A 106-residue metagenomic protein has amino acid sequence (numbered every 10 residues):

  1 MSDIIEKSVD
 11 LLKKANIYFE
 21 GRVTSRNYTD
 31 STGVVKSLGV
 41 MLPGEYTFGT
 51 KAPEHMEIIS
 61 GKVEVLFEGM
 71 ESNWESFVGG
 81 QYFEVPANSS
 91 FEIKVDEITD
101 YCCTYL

Functional and structural regions predicted by a protein language model:
M1-V34: A short, N-terminal "cap"/entry segment at the start of jelly-roll beta-barrel domains of the cupin/DSBH fold
F19, Y46-F48: Short loop/turn motifs at secondary-structure junctions and domain boundaries
T32-M41, Y101: Small beta-barrel nucleic-acid-binding modules, principally OB-folds
M41-P43, P86: Surface-exposed, low-hydrophobicity beta-strand/loop segments enriched in small/polar/acidic residues
T50-V65: Short, conserved beta-strand element in jelly-roll/cupin
M70-N88: Short acidic-glycine-tyrosine-enriched beta hairpin
P86-L106: Ligand-binding loop in jelly-roll beta-barrel domains
